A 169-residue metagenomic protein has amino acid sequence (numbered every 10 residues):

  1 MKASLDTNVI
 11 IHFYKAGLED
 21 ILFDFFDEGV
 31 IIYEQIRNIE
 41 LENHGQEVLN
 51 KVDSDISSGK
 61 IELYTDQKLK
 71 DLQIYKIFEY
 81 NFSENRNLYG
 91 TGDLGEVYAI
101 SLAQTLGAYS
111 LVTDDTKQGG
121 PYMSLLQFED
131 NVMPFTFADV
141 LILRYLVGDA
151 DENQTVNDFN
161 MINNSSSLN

Functional and structural regions predicted by a protein language model:
M1-L106, Q118-N169: Active-site-proximal, substrate-binding regions of enzyme catalytic domains and RNA-binding/basic surfaces
Y109: Short acidic/polar active-site loop segments enriched in Thr and Asp
